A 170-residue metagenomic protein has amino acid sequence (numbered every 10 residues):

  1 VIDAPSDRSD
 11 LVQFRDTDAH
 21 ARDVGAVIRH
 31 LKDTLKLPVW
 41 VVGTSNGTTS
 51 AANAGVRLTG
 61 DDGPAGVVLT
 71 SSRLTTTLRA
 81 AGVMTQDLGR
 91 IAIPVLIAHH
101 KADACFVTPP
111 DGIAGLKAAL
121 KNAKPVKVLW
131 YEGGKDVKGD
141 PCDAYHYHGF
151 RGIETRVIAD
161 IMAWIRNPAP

Functional and structural regions predicted by a protein language model:
V1-D18, V137-D143: Cap/lid segment of the alpha/beta-hydrolase catalytic domain
D3-R8, N46-T49, S72-T76, K101-C105 (+1 more regions): Solvent-exposed loop/turn segments at secondary-structure junctions within structured extracellular/periplasmic domains
L11-T34: Alpha/beta-hydrolase active-site loop
F14-R22, V107, H148-R156: Soluble non-cytosolic domains of exported or imported proteins
H20-V27, G47-A51, M84, G112 (+2 more regions): Stable alpha-helical elements in mature extracytoplasmic
R29-I91: Primarily recognizes the serine-hydrolase "nucleophile elbow" in alpha/beta-hydrolase and SGNH/GDSL folds
G66, S71-Y131: The feature captures the conserved acid-bearing segment of alpha/beta-hydrolase catalytic domains
A123-P170: C-terminal catalytic histidine-bearing segment of alpha/beta-hydrolase fold enzymes
